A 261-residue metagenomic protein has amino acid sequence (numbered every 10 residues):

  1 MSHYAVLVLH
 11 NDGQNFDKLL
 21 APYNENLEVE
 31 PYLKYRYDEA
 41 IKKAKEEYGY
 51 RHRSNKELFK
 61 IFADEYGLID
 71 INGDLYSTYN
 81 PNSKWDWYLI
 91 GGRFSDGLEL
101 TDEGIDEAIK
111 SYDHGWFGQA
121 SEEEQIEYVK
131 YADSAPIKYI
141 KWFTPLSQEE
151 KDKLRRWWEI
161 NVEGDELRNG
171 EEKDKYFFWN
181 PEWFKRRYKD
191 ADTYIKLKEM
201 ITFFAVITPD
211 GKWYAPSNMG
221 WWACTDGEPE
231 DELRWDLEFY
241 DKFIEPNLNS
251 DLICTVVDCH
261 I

Functional and structural regions predicted by a protein language model:
M1-K242, P246, I261: Acidic (Asp/Glu-rich) sequence patches and key acidic residues that form negatively charged surfaces used
S250-I261: C-terminal or internal capping secondary-structure element at the end of a domain, subdomain, or sheet
